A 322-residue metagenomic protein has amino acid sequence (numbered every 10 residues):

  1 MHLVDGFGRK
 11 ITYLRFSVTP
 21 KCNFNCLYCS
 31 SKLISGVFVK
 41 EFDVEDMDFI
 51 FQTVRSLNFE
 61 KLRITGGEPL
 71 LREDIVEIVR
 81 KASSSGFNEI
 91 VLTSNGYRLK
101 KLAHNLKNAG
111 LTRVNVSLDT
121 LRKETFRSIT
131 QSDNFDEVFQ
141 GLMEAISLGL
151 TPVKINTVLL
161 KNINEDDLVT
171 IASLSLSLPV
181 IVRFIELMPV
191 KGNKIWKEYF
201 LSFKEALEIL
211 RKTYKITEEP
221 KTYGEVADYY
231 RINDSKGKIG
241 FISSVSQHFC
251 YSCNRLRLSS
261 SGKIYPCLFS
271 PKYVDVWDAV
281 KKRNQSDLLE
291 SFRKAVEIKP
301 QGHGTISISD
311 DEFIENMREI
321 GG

Functional and structural regions predicted by a protein language model:
M1-R15, N25-L27, A227-K238, Q247 (+1 more regions): N-terminal [4Fe-4S]-dependent radical SAM core
G6-E45, L57: Canonical Radical SAM [4Fe-4S] cluster-binding loop centered on the CxxxCxxC motif and its immediate flanking residues
V18, I64, G262: Conserved, mostly hydrophobic/aromatic
F24, K123-E124, H248, V274: Glycine-centered loop/turn positions within well-structured domains that cap or flank conserved ligand/cofactor-binding
N25, C29, E124, I129 (+2 more regions): Residues that scaffold the ATP/ADP-binding catalytic core of kinase and kinase-like folds
L33-F38, R122-I129, V190-W196, D275-W277: A short acidic, helix-capping loop that chelates divalent metal ions and anchors anionic groups
V44-I64, E68-I185: Radical SAM/AdoMet-radical enzyme domain recognition
K191-G304: Accessory C-terminal segments flanking Radical SAM cores
